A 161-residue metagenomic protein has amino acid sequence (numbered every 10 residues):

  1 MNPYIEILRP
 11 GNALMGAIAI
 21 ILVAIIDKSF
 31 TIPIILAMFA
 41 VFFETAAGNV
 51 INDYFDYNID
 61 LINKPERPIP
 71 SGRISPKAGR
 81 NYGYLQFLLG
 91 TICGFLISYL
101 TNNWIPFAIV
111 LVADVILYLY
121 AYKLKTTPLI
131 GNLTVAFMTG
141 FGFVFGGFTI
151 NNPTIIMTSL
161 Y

Functional and structural regions predicted by a protein language model:
M1-Y161: Multi-pass alpha-helical membrane architecture of UbiA-family and related isoprenoid/lipid prenyltransferases
